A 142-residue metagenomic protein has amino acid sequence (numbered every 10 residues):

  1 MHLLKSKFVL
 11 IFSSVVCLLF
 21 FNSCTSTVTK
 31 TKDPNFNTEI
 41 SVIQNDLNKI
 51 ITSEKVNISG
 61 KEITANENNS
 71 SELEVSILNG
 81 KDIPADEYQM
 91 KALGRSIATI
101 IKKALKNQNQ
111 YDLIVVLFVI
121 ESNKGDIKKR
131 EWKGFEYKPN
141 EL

Functional and structural regions predicted by a protein language model:
H2-F12: Bacterial N-terminal signal peptides that target proteins for export
K5-K7, G94-A98, I114-V116: Conserved short hydrophobic patches within well-ordered secondary structure
F20-S23: C-terminal motif of bacterial Sec signal peptides marking the signal peptidase cleavage site
T25-V28: Bacterial signal peptide processing site
K30-K81, K106-L142: Polar/charged, Gly/Pro-rich intrinsically disordered segments
A85-N109: Short, non-transmembrane amphipathic alpha-helical segments
